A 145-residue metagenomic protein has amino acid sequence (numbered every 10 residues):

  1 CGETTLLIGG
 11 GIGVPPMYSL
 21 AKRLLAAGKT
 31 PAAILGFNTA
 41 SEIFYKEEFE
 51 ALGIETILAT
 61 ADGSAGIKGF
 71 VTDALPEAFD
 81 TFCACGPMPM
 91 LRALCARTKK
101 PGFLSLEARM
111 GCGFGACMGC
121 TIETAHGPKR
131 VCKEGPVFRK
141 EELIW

Functional and structural regions predicted by a protein language model:
C1-E107: FNR/FR-type flavoprotein reductase catalytic core
P16, M88-M90, E107-P136: Local cysteine-cluster metal-coordination motifs and their immediate loop/turn environment, predominantly Fe-S cluster
P136-W145: Short microdomains enriched in Cys/His and/or Lys/Arg
